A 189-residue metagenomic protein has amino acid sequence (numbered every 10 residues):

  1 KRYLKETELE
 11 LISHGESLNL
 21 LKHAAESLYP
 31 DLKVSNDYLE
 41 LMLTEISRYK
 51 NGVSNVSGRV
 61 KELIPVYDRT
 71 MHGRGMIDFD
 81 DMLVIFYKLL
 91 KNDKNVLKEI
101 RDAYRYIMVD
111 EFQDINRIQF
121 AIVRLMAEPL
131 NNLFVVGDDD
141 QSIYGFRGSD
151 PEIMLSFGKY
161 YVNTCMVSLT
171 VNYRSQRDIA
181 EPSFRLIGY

Functional and structural regions predicted by a protein language model:
K1-Y104, N131, P151: A basic/glycine-biased coupling hinge at the interface between accessory DNA-binding modules
R2-Y3, E8-L11, M76, D114 (+3 more regions): Residue-level preference for alpha-helix termini and adjacent loops
A24, Y67, I85-L90, Y104-I107 (+5 more regions): Structural preference for long, well-ordered alpha-helical segments in enzyme cores
D78, D110, I179: Conserved hydrophobic/aromatic pocket- or pore-lining residues that grip, position, or stack substrates in active sites
L89, E111, N172: A short His-aromatic
A103, E111, D138: Walker B catalytic acidic pair
R117-Y189: Conserved RecA-like helicase ATPase core segment that couples NTP binding/hydrolysis to strand translocation
